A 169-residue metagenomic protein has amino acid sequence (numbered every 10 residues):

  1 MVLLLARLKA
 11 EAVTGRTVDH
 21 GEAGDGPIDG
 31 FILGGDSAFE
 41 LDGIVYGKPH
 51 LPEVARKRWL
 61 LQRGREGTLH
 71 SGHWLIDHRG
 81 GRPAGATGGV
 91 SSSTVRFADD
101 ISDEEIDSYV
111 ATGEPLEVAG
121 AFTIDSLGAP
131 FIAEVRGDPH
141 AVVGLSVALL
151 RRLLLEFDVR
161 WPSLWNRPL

Functional and structural regions predicted by a protein language model:
M1-L169: Anionic-ligand binding patches
